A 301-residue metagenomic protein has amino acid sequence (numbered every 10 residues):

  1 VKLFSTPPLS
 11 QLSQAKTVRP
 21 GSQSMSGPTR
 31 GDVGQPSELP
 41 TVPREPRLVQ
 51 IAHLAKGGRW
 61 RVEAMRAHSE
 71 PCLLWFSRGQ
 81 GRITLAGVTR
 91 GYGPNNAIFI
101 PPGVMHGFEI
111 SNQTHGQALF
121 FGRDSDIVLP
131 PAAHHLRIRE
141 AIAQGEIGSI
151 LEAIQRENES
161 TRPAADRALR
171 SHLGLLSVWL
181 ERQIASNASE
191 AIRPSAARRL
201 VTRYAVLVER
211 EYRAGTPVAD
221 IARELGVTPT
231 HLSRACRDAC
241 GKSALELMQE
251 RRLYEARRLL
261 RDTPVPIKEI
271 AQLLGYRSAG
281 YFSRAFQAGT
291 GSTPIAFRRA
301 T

Functional and structural regions predicted by a protein language model:
V1-G81, G87-R90: Generic protein-terminus/edge-of-domain signal
V1-L3, K16-G27, G280-T301: …primarily DNA-binding HTH/wHTH and HhH modules…
G87-P102: Short acidic-glycine-tyrosine-enriched beta hairpin
N95, D220-V227, L232, C236 (+3 more regions): Append "Primarily bacterial transcriptional regulators
P102-D126: Ligand-binding loop in jelly-roll beta-barrel domains
P130-E152: Aromatic/histidine-rich interaction motifs
R137-I142, T161-L169, V178-L225, D238-E246 (+1 more regions): Short, Lys/Arg-enriched, Trp-marked, Pro/Gly-tolerant hinge/linker segments that flank
D238-G280, R299-T301: Terminal helix-turn-helix DNA-binding modules in bacterial transcription factors
